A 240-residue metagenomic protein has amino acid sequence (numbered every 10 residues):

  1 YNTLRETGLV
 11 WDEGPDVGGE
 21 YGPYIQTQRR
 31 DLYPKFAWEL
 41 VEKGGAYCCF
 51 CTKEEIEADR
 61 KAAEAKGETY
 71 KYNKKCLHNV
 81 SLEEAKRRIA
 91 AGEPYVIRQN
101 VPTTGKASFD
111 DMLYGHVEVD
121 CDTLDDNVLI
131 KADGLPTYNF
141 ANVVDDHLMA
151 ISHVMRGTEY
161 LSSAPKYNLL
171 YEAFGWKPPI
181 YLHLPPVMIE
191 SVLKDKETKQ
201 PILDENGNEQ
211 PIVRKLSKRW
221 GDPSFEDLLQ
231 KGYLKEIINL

Functional and structural regions predicted by a protein language model:
Y1, P34-V41, N239: Non-transmembrane alpha-helical segments in soluble domains of secreted/periplasmic/extracellular proteins
N2-I25: A glycine-rich helix N-cap at a beta->alpha junction
L4-T7, E172, L234: Glycine/small-residue-rich interface belts in oligomeric ring/scaffold proteins and their assembly partners
G8-E13, R29-A37: A conserved beta-strand/loop capping segment in the N-terminal third of enzymes that catalyze redox or closely related
E20-R29, M155-G157: Conserved short loop/turn motifs at secondary-structure junctions
Y33, S163, L234: Hydrophobic (often cysteine-bearing) scaffold residues that line and stabilize catalytic clefts of nucleotide/cofactor
E39-K215, S224-F225: Active-site cores that bind ATP or allylic diphosphates and position pyrophosphate for catalysis
S217-L240: A conserved active-site cap/scaffold subdomain adjacent to cofactor or substrate pockets
